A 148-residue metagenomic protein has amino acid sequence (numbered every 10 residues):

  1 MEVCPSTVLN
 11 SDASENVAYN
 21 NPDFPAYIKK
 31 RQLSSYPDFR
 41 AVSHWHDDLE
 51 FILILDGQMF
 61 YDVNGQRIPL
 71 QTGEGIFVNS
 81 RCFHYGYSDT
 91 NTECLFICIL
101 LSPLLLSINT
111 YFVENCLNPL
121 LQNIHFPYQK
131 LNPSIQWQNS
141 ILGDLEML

Functional and structural regions predicted by a protein language model:
M1-Q71, G75, C82, E114-N115 (+1 more regions): Generic protein-terminus/edge-of-domain signal
E2-Y27, F83-M147: A hydrophobic/aromatic-rich effector-binding and dimerization subdomain of bacterial HTH-type transcriptional regulators
E74-F77, L121: Juxtamembrane helix-loop transition sites at the ends of transmembrane segments in multi-pass membrane proteins
